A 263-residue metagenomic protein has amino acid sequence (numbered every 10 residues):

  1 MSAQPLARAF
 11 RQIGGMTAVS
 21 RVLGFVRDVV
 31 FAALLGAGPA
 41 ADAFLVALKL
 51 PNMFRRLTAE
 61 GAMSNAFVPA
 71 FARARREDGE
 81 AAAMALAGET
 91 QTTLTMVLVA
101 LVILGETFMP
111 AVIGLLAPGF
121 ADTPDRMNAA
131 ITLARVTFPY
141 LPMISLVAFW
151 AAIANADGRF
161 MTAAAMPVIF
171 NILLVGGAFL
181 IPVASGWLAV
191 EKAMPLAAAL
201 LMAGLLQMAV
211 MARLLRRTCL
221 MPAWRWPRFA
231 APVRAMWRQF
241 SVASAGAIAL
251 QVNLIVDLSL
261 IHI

Functional and structural regions predicted by a protein language model:
M1-I261: Membrane-embedded alpha-helical bundles of multi-pass transporters/translocases, especially carrier/permease families
